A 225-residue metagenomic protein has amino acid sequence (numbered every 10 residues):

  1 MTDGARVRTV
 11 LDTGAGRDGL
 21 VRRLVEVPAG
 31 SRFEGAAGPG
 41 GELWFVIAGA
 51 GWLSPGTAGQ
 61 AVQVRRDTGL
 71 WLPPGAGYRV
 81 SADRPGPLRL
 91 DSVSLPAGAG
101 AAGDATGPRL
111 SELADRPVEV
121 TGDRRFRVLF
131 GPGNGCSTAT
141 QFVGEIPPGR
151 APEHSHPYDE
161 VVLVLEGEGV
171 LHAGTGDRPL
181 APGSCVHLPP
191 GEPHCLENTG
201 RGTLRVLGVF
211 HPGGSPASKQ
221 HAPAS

Functional and structural regions predicted by a protein language model:
M1-L24, E34, R65-R66, P85-A139 (+1 more regions): A short, N-terminal "cap"/entry segment at the start of jelly-roll beta-barrel domains of the cupin/DSBH fold
V7-L11, V21-G38, T140-H156, P190: Conserved short histidine dyad/triad with adjacent acidic residue
E26-V27, A37-L53, V143-P148, S155-A173 (+1 more regions): Short, conserved beta-strand element in jelly-roll/cupin
R32-P73, R79-V80: Extended, compositionally biased flexible segments
A50-W52, G77, P87, V161 (+3 more regions): Structural motif
T57-G75, G174-G191: Short acidic-glycine-tyrosine-enriched beta hairpin
V80-R84, N198-T199: Asparagine-centered strand-capping/turn motif at beta-strand->loop junctions
